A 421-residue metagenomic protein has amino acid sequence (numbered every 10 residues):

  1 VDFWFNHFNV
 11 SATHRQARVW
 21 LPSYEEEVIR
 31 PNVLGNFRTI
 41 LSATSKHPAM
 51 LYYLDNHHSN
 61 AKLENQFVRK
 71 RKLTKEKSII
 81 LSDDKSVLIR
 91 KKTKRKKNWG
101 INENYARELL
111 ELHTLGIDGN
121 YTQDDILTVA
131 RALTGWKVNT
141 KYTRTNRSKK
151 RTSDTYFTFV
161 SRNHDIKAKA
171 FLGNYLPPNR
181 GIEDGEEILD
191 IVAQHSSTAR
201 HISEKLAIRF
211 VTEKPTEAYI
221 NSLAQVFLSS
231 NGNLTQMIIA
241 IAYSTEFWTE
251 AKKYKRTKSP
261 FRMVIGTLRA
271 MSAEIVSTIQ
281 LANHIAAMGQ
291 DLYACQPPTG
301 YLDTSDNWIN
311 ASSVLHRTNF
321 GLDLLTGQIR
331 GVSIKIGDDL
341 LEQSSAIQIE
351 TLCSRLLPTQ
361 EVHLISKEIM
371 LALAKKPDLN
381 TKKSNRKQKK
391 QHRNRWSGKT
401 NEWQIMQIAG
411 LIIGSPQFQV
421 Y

Functional and structural regions predicted by a protein language model:
F5: Short loop/turn segments at strand-loop or loop-helix junctions that form parts of catalytic or ligand-binding pockets
F8-S11: Short, contiguous, well-structured surface segments enriched in hydrophobic/aromatic residues
R18-A287, A294, K390: Active-site substrate-binding loop specific to GH73 endo-beta-N-acetylglucosaminidase modules in bacterial autolysins
H195-S230, I239-Y421: Flexible, low-complexity segments enriched for small/polar residues
